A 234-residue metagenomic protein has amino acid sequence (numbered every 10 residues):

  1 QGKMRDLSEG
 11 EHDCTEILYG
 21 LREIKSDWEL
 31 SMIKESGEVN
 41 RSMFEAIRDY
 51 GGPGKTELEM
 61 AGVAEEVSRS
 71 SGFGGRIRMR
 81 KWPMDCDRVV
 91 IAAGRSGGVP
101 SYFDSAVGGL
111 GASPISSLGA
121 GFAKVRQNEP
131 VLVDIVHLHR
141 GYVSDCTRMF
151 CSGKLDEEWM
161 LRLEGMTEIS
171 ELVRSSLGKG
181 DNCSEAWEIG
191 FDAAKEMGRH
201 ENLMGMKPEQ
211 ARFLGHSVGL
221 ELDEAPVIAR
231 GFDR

Functional and structural regions predicted by a protein language model:
Q1-R234: Active-site neighborhoods and metal-handling regions in enzymes and metal-associated proteins
